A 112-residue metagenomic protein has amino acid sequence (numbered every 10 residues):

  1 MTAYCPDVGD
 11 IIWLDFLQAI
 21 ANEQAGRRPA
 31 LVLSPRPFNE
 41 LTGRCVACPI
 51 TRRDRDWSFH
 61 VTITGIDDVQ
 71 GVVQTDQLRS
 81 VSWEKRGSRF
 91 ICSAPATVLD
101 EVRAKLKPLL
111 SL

Functional and structural regions predicted by a protein language model:
M1-L112: Conserved functional hotspots at enzyme active or ligand-binding sites that engage polyanionic ligands
